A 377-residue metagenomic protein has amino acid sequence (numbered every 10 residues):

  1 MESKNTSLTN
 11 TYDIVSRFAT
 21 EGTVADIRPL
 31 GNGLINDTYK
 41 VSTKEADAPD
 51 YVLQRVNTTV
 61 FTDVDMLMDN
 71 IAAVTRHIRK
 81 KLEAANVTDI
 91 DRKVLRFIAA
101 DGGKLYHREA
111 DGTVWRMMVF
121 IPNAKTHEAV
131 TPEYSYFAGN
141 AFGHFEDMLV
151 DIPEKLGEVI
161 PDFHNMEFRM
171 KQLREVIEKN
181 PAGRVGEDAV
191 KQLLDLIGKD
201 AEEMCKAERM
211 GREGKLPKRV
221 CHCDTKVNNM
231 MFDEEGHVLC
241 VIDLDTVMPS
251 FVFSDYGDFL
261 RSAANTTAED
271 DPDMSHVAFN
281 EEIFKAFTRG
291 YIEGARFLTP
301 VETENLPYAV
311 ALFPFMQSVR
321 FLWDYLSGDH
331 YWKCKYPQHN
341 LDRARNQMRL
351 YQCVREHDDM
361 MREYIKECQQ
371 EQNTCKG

Functional and structural regions predicted by a protein language model:
M1-R28: Juxta-kinase regulatory segment immediately upstream of eukaryotic protein kinase catalytic domains
S3, R28-N32, Q54-R55, F61-D65 (+6 more regions): ATP-dependent phospho-/nucleotidyl transfer catalytic cores
I14, H144, L196-E203, A286 (+2 more regions): Amphipathic alpha-helical segments that form well-ordered structural scaffolds and often line/cohere around active
D26-E178, V252, A263, A268-V277 (+4 more regions): Conserved ATP-binding subdomain of kinase catalytic cores across diverse folds
L67, A138, G214, C223 (+5 more regions): Active-site-proximal structural scaffolding
A110, Y134, P217-H222, M248 (+3 more regions): Secondary-structure capping and boundary motifs in well-ordered enzyme cores
F168, K285-K366: Helix-rich C-terminal or lid/interface subdomains of diverse kinases
D233-R289, G294, P300, Y331-L341: Active-site Asp-x-Gly
